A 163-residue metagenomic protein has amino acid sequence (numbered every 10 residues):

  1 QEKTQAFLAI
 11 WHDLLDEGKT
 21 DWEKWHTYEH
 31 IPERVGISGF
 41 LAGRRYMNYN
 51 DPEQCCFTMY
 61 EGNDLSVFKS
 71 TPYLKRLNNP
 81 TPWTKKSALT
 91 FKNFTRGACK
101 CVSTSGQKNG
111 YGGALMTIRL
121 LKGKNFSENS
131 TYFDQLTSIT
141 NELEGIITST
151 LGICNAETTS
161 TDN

Functional and structural regions predicted by a protein language model:
Q1-N163: Macromolecular interaction modules
